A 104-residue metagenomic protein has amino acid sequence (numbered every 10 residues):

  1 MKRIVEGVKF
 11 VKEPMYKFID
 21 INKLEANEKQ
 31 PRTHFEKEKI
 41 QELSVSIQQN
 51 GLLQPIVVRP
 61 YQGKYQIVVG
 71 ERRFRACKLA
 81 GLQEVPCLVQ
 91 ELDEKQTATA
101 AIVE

Functional and structural regions predicted by a protein language model:
M1-Q90, A98-V103: Short, charged/polar connector segments at secondary-structure boundaries
